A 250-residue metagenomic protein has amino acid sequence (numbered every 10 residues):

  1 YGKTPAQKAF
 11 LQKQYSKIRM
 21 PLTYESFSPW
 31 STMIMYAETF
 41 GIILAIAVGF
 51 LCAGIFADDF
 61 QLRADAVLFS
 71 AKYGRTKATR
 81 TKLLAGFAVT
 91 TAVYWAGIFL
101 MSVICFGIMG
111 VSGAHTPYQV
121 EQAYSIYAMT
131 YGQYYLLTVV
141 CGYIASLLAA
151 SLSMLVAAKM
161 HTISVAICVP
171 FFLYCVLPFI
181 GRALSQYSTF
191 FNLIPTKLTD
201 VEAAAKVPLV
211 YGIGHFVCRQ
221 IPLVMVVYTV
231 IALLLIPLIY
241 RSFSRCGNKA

Functional and structural regions predicted by a protein language model:
G2-D59, R80-K159, F179, D200-I221: Secretory targeting signals
G54, I98, S102, M154 (+4 more regions): Transmembrane alpha-helix boundary and packing residues in multipass membrane permease domains and related
F69-R75: Short helix-to-coil transition segments within interhelical loops that connect adjacent transmembrane helices
A85-G86, F171-C175, A232: Residue-level recognition of pore/gate-forming positions within transmembrane alpha-helices of multi-pass
S102-A114, T162, Q186-F190, Y240-K249: Transmembrane helix-loop junctions in multipass membrane proteins, especially transporters and channels
A157-K159, V227-A250: Junction motif at the cytosolic side of a transmembrane helix
S164-L177, L193-T196: Central hydrophobic cores of alpha-helical transmembrane segments in multi-pass integral membrane proteins
A183-T196, Y211-L223: Extracellular/periplasmic helix-loop-helix junctions in multi-pass membrane proteins
